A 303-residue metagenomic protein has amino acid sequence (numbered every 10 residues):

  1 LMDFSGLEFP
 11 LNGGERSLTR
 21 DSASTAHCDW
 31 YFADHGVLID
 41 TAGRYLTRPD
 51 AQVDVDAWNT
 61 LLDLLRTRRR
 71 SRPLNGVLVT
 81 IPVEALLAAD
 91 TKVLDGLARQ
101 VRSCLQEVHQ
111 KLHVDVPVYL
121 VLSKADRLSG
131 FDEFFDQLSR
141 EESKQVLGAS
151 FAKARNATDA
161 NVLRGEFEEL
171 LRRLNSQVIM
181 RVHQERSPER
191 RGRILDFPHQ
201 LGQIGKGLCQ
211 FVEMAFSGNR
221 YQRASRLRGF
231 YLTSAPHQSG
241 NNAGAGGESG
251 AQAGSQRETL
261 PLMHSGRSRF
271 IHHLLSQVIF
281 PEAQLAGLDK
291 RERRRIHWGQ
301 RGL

Functional and structural regions predicted by a protein language model:
L1-L303: Basic, amphipathic N-terminal segments
